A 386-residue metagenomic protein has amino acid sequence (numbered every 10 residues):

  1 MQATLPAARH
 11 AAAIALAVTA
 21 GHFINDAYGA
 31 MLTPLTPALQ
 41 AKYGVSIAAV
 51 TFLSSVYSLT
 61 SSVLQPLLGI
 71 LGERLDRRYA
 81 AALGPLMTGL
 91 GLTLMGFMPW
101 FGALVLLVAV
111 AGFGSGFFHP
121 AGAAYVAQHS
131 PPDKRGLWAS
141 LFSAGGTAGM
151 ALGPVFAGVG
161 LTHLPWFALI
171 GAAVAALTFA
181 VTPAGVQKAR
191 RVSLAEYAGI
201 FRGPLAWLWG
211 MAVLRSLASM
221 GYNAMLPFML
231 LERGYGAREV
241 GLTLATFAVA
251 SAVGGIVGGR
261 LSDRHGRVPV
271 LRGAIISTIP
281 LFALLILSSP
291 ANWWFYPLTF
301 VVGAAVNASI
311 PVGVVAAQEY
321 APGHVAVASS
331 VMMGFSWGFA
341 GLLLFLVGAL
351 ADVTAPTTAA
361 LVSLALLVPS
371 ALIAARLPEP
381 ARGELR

Functional and structural regions predicted by a protein language model:
A30, S58-P66, A151, A248-A252 (+2 more regions): Residue-level signature of mid-helix packing/kink "hotspots" within the transmembrane helices of 12-pass Major
L32-T33, P204-A245, A252: Extracytoplasmic gate region of multi-pass secondary transporters
V63-P99: Conserved MFS/SLC helix-loop-helix module at the cytosolic interface between two early adjacent transmembrane helices
Y79-T93, P269-A283, L364: Structural signature of the two symmetry-related core transmembrane helices
L107-G145: Cytoplasmic helix-loop-helix junction between adjacent transmembrane helices in 12-TM secondary transporters
L141-P183: Helix-loop-helix hairpin linking two adjacent transmembrane segments in secondary transporters
V268-G313: C-terminal transmembrane helical hairpin of 12-TM major facilitator-type secondary transporters
Y320-V353: A late C-terminal transmembrane helix in Major Facilitator Superfamily
